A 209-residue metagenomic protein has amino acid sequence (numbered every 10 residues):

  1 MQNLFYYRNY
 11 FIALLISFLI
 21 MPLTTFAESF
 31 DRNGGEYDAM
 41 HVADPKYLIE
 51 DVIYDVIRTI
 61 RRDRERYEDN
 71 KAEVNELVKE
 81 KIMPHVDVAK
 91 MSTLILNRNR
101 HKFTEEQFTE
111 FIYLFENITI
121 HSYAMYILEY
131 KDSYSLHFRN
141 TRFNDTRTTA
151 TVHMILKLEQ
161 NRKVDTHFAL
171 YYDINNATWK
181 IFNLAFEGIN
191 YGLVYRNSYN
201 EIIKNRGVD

Functional and structural regions predicted by a protein language model:
Q2-I12: Bacterial N-terminal signal peptides that target proteins for export
Y10-P22: Bacterial N-terminal signal peptides
L23-A27: Sec/Tat signal peptide C-region and signal peptidase I cleavage site
D38-Y123: Early exported N-terminus immediately downstream of N-terminal targeting peptides
H121-H167: Surface-exposed, charged secondary-structure patches
M154, K163-Y171, I203-D209: A beta-rich soluble binding module of mature secreted/lumenal proteins
D165-L193: Short beta-strand edge/turn micro-motifs at domain boundaries
N183-D209: Low-complexity, intrinsically disordered terminal/linker segments enriched in charged and Gly/Pro repeats
